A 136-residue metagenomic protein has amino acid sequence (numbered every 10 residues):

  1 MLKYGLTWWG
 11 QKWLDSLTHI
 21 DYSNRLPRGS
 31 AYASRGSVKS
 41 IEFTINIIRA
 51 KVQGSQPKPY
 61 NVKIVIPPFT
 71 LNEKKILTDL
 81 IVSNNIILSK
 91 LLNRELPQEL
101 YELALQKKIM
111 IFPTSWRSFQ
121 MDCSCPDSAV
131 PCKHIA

Functional and structural regions predicted by a protein language model:
M1-A136: Long, low-complexity, compositionally biased intrinsically disordered regions
